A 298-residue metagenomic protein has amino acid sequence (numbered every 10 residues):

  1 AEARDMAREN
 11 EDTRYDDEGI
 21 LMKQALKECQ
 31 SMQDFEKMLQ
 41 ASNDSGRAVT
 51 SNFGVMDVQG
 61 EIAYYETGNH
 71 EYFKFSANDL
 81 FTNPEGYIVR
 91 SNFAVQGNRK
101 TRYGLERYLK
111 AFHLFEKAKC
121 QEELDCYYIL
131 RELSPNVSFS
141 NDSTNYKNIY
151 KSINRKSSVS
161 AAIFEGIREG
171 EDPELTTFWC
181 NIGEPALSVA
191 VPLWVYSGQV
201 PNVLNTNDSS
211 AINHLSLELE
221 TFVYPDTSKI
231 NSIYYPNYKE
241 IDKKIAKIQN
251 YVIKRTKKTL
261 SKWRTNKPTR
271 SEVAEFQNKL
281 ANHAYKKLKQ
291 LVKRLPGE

Functional and structural regions predicted by a protein language model:
A1-K27, A48-S51, M56-E298: C-terminal, well-structured catalytic/ligand-binding subdomain of enzymes
L26-C29, E36: Structural signature of transmembrane alpha-helix termini at the membrane-water interface
C29, N43-G46: A generic secondary-structure signal for well-formed alpha-helical elements
S31-D34, E122: Alpha-helix N-cap recognition
Q33-K37, S42-N43: A conserved hydrophobic secondary-structure block that centers on an alpha-helix together with its immediately flanking
